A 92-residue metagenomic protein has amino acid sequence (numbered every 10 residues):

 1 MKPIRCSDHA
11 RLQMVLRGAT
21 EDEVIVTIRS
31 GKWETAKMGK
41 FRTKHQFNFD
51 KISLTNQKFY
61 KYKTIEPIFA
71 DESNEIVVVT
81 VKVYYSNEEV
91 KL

Functional and structural regions predicted by a protein language model:
M1-L92: Ribonuclease/tRNase effector modules and their secretory precursors
